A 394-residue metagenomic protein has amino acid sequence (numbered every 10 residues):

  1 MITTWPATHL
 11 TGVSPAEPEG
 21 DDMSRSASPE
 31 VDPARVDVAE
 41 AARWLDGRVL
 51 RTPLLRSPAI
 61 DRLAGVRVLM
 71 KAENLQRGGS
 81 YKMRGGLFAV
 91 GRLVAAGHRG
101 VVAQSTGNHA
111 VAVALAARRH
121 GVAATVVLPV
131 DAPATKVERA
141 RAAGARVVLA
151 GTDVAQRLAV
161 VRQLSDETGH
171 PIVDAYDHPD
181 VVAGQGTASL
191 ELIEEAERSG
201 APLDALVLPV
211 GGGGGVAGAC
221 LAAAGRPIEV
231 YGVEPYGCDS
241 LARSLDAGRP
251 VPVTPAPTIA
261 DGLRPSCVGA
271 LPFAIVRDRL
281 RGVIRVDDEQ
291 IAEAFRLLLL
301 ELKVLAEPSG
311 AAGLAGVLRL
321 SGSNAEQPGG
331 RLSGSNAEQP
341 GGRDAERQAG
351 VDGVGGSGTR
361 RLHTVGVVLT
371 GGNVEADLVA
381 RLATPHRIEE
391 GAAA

Functional and structural regions predicted by a protein language model:
I2-Q339, D344-A394: PLP-dependent amino-acid enzyme catalytic core
